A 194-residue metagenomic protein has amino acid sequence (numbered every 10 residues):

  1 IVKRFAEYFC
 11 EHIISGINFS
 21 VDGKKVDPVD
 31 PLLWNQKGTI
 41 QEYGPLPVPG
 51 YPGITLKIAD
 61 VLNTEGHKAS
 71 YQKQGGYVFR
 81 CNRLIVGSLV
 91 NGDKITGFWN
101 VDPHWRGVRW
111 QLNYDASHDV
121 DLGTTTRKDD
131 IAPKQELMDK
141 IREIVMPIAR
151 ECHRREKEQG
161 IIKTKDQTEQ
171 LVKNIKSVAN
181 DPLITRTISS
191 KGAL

Functional and structural regions predicted by a protein language model:
I1-K24: ATP-binding catalytic core of ATPases
V21-P45: Active-site-proximal acidic segments at structured loop/helix or strand boundaries that coordinate catalytic metals
G38-L194: Charged regulatory segments coupled to nucleotide-binding catalytic modules in large multidomain enzymes
